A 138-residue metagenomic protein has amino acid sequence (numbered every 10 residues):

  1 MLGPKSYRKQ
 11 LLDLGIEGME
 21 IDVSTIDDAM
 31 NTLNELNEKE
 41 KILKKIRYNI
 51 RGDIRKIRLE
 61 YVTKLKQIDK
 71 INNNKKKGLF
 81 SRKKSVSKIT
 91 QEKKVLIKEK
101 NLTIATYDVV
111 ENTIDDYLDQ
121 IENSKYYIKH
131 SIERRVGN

Functional and structural regions predicted by a protein language model:
P4-K45, I128-V136: Short, charge-rich amphipathic alpha-helices with coiled-coil/heptad character
S6-Y7, G15, N72, E111 (+1 more regions): A general secondary-structure boundary signal
L14-E17, K39, N49, I71-N74 (+2 more regions): Surface-exposed polar/charged interaction patches
L36-K39, I46, I68, S81-K83 (+2 more regions): Low-complexity, intrinsically disordered/propeptide-like segments
E40-D53, K88-L118: Amphipathic alpha-helical coiled-coil segments
I46-T90: Extended alpha-helical coiled-coil "stalk/arm" regions that act as elongated linkers or oligomerization scaffolds
L59, T63-K66, D116-N138: Non-transmembrane, heptad-repeat alpha-helical coiled-coil rod segments that act as dimerization/spacing scaffolds
